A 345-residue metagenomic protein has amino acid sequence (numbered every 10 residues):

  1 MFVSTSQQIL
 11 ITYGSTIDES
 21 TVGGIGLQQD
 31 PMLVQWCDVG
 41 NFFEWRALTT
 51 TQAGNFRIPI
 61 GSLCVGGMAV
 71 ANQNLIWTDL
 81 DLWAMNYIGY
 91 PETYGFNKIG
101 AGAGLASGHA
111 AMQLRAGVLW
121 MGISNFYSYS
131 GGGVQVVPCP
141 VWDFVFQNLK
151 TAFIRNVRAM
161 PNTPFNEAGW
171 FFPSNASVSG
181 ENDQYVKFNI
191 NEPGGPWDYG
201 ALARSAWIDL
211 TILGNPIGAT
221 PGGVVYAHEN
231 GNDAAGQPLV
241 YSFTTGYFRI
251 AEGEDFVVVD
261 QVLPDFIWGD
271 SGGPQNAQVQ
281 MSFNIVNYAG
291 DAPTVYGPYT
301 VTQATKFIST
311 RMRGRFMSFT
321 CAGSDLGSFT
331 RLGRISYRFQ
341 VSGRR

Functional and structural regions predicted by a protein language model:
M1-R158, D198-L202: Beta-propeller and closely related beta-pinwheel folds
S62, G102-R345: Beta-sheet repeat architectures centered on beta-propellers
